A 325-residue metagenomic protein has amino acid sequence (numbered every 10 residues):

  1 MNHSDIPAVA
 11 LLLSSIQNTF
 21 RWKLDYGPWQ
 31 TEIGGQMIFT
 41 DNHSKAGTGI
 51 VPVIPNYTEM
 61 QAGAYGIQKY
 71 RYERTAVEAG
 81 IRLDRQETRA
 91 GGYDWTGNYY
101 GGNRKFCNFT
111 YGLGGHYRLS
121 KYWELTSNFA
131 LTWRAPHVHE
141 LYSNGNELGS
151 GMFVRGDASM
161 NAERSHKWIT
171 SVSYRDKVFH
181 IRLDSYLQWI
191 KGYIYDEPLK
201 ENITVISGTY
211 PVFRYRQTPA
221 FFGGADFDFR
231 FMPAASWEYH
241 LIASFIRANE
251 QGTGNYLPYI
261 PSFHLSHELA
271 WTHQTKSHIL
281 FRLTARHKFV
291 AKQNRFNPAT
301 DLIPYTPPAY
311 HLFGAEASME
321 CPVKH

Functional and structural regions predicted by a protein language model:
M1-R118, W123-E124, A130, Y174-R175 (+2 more regions): Face-selective signature of the C-terminal outer-membrane beta-barrel domain
N2-A10, Q17, G47-N56, Y93-G102 (+5 more regions): Extracellular loop and loop/strand-boundary signature of outer-membrane beta-barrel proteins
V9-R21, G63, R155-N161, K167 (+2 more regions): Outer membrane beta-barrel strand-and-loop segments of large Gram-negative receptors, especially TonB-dependent
L12-I16, T58-A62, K105-F109, R164-W168 (+6 more regions): Residues that define the transmembrane beta-barrel architecture of outer-membrane proteins
N18-Y26, A64-Y70, L113-Y117, M160 (+5 more regions): Residues on the lipid-exposed face of transmembrane beta-strands in outer-membrane beta-barrel proteins
G27-P28, E73-R74, K121-Y122, H166 (+5 more regions): Short coil turns and loop connectors of transmembrane beta-barrels in diderm outer membranes and organellar homologs
D41-S44, P55, R85-T96, N103 (+5 more regions): Surface-exposed extracellular loop regions of Gram-negative outer-membrane beta-barrel proteins, predominantly
Y186-I190, S207-Q293: Gram-negative outer-membrane beta-barrel transporters
